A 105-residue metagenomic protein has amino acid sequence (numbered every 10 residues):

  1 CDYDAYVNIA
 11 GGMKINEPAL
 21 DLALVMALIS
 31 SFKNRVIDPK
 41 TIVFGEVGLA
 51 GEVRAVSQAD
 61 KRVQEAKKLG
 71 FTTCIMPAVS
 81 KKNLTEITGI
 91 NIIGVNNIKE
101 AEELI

Functional and structural regions predicted by a protein language model:
C1-I105: Peripheral, non-AAA+ core regions of ATP-driven protein-machinery
